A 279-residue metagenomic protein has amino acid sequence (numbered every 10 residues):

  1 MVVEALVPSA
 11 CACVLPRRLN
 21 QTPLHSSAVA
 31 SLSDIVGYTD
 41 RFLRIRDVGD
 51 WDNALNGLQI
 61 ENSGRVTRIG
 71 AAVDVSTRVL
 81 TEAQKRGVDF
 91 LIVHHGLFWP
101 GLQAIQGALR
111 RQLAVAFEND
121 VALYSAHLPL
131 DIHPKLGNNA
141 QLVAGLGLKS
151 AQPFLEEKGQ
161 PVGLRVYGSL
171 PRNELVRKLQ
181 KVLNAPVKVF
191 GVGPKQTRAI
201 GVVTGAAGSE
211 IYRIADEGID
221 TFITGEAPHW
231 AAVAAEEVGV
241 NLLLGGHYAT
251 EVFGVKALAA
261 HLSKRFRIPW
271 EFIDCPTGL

Functional and structural regions predicted by a protein language model:
V2-P8: Extreme N-terminal basic, low-complexity initiation segments that serve as generic localization/processing leaders
V3, R18-N20: A detector of low-complexity, intrinsically disordered, Ser/Thr/Gly/Pro/Ala-rich segments
A10-C13, N20-P23: Short, low-complexity intrinsically disordered segments enriched in A/P/G/S/L with frequent Arg, especially at protein
L24-L279: Active-site catalytic microenvironments in core metabolic enzymes, especially phosphate/sugar-handling
